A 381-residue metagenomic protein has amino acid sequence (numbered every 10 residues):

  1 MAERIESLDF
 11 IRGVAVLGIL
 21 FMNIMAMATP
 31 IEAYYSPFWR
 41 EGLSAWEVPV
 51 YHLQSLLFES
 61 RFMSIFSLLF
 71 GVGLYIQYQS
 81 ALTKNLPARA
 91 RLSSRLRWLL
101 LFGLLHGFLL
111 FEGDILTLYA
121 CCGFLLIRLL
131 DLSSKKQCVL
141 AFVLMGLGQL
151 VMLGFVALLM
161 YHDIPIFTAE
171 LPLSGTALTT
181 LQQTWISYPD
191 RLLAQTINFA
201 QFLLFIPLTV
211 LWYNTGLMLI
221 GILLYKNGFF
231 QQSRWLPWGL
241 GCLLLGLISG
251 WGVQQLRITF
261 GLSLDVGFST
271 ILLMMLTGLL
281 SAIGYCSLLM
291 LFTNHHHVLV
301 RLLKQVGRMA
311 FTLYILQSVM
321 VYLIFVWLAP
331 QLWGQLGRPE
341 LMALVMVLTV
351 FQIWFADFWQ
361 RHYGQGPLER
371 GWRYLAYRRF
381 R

Functional and structural regions predicted by a protein language model:
M1-L69: N-terminal signal-anchor module of multipass membrane proteins
A2-I19, S134-G146, S233-G241: Alpha-helical transmembrane segments and their helix-start/interface "positive-inside/aromatic belt" motifs in integral
R4-F10, V14-V16, G239-L244, T293-M320 (+2 more regions): Functional transmembrane helices that form membrane-embedded active or gating regions
G42-L56, I186-F202, L262-F268: Juxtamembrane membrane-water interface segments that cap and precede transmembrane helices
S64-Q79, T117-L130, T209-Q232, T277-H297: Specific transmembrane alpha-helix
Y75-S80, K84-M152: Internal alpha-helical transmembrane segments
V143-I222: Long hydrophobic alpha-helical segments that form multi-pass transmembrane helix bundles in integral membrane proteins
D265-R361: Alpha-helical transmembrane segments of multi-pass integral membrane proteins
